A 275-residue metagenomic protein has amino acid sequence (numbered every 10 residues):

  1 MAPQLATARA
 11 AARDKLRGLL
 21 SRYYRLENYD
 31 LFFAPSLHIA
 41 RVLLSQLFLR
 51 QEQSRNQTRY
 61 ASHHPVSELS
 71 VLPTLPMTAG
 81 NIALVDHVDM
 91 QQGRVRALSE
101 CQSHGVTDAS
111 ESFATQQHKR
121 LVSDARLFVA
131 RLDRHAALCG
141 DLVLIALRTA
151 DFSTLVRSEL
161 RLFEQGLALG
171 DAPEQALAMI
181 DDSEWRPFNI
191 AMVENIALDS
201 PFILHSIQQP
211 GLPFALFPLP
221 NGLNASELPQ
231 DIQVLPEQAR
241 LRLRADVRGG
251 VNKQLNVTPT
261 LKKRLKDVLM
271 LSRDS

Functional and structural regions predicted by a protein language model:
M1-I39, L43, E184-S200, D274: Conserved N-terminal alpha-helix of the aminotransferase class I/II PLP-enzyme fold
D30, I39-H87, L98: PLP-dependent aminotransferase-like
Q57-V66, V85-M90, A109-S110, L132 (+4 more regions): Structural motif
P73-T115, R134-H135: Active-site phosphate-binding strand-loop segment of PLP-dependent enzymes
L121-L160: Active-site PLP attachment segment
R148, S158-L216: Structural motif of enzymes handling amino- and sulfur-group chemistry
A191-E194, P201-Q233, E237, V247 (+1 more regions): Conserved PLP-binding catalytic core of the aspartate aminotransferase-like
Q233-S275: PLP-dependent enzyme catalytic core of the Aspartate aminotransferase-like
